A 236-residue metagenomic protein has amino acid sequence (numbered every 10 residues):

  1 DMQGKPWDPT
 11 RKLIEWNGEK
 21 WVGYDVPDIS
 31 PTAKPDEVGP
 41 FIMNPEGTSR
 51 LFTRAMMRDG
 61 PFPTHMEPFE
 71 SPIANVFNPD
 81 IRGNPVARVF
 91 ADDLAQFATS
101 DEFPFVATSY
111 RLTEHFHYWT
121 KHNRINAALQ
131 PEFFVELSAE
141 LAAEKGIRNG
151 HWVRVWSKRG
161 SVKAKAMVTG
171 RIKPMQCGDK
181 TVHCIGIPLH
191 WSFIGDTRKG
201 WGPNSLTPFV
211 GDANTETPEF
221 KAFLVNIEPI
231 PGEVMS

Functional and structural regions predicted by a protein language model:
D1, P9, D25-V26, S30-T32 (+5 more regions): Long, contiguous, secondary-structure-rich segments that constitute the structural scaffold of globular domains
D1-N123: Long, low-complexity segments enriched in small/aliphatic residues
